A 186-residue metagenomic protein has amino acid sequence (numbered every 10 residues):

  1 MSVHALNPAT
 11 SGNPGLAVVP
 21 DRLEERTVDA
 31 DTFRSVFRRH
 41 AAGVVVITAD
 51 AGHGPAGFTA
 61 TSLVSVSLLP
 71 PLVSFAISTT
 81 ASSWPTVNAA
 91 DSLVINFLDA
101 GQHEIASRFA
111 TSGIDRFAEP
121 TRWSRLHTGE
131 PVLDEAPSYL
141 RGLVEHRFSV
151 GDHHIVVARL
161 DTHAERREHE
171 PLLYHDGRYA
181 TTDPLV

Functional and structural regions predicted by a protein language model:
S2-V186: Basic, polyanion-binding surface patches
